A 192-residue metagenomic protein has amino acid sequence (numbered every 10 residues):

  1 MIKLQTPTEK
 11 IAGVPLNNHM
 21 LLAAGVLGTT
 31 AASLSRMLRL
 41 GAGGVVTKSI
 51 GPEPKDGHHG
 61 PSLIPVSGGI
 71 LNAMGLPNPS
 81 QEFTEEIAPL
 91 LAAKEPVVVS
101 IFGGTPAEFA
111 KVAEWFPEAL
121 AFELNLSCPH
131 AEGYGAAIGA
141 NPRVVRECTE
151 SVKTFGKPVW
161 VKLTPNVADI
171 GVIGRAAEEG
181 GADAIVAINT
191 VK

Functional and structural regions predicted by a protein language model:
M1-V97, F102-G103: N-terminal capping/small domains of soluble enzymes
S35-L40, G44, G104-K192: Alpha/beta enzyme core
